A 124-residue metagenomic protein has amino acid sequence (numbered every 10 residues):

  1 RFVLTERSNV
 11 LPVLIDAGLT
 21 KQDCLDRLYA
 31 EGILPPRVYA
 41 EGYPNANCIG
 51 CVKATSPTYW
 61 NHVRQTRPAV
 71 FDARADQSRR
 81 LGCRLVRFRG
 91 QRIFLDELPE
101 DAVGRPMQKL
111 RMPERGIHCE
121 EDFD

Functional and structural regions predicted by a protein language model:
R1-D124: Nucleotide-activated chemistry modules centered on ATP-dependent adenylation/adenylyltransferase
